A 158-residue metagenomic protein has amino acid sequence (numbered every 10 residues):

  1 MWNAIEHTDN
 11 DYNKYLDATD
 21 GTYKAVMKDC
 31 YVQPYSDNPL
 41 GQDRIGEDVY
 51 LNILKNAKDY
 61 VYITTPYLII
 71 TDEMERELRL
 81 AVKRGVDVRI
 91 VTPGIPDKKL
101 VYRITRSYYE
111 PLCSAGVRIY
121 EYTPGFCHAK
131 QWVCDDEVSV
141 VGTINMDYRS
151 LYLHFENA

Functional and structural regions predicted by a protein language model:
M1-A158: Charged, low-complexity intrinsically disordered terminal segments
